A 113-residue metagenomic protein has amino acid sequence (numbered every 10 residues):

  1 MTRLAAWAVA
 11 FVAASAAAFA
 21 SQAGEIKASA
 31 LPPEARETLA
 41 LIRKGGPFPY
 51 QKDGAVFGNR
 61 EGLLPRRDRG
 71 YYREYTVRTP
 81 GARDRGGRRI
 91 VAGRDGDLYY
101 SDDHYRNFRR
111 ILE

Functional and structural regions predicted by a protein language model:
M1-A8: Bacterial N-terminal signal peptides that target proteins for export
T2, T38, T76-T79: Residue-identity detector for threonine
F11-A20: Hydrophobic h-region of N-terminal signal peptides that target proteins for export in Gram-negative bacteria
A20-P65: N-terminal secretory signal peptides
G46-E113: Functional cores of ribonucleases/endoribonucleases
